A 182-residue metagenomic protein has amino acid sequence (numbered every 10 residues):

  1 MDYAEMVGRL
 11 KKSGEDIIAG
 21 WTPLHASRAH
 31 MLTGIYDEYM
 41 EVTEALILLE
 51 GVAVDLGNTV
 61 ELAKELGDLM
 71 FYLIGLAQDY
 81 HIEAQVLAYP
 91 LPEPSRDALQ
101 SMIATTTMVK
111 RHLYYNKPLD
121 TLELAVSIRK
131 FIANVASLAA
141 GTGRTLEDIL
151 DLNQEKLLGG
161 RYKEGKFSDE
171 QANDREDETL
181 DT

Functional and structural regions predicted by a protein language model:
M1-T182: Flexible "arm" and connector segments at domain edges
